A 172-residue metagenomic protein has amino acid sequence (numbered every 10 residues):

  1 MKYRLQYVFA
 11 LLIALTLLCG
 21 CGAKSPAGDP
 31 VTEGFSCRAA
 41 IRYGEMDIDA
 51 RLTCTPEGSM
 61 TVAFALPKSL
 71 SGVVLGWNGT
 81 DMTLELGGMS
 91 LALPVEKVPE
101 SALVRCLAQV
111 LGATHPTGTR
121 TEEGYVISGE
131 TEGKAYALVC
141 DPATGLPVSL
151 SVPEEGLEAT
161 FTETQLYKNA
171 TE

Functional and structural regions predicted by a protein language model:
M1-F9: Bacterial N-terminal signal peptides that target proteins for export
T16-G20: C-terminal motif of bacterial Sec signal peptides marking the signal peptidase cleavage site
G22-S25: Bacterial signal peptide processing site
A27-V31, F35, L84-K134: Flexible, processing/modification-adjacent segments and terminal tails in exported/periplasmic/extracellular proteins
G28-P56, W77-N78: Post-signal peptide N-terminal segment of mature Sec-exported envelope proteins
D49-L52, G72-V74, A135-V139, S149: Short, surface-exposed charged micro-motifs
T53-V110, P153-T160: An acidic-aromatic
T61-L66, T117-E172: Gly/Pro-enriched, hydrophobic low-complexity segments that function as extracytoplasmic propeptides/linkers
